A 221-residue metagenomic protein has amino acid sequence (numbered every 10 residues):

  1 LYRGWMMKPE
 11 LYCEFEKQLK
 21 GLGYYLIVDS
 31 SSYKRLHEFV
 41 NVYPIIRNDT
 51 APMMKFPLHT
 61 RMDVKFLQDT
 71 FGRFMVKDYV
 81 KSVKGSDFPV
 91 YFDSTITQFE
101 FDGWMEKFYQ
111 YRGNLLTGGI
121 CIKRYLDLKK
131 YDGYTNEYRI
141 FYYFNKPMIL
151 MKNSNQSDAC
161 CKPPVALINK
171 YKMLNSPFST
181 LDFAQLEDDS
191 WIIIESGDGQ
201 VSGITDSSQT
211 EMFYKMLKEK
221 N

Functional and structural regions predicted by a protein language model:
L1-P9: Aromatic- and Gly/Pro-rich donor/ligand-binding loops that form nucleotide- or phosphate-bearing donor binding pockets
M6-M7, E16-G23, I27-N136, F144 (+2 more regions): Active-site nucleotide/adenylate-binding loops and adjacent lid/helix of ATP-dependent enzymes
Y12-C13: Conserved alpha/beta cores of soluble small-molecule-handling proteins
I46, I140, S196: A residue-level signal for conserved active-site and pocket-lining positions in enzyme catalytic cores
E137-R139, D182: Short, surface-exposed charged micro-motifs
Y142-K146, E187-D189: Short acidic-glycine loop/turn motifs at beta-strand connectors
M173-F178, Q185-N221: C-terminal active-site "lid" helix and adjoining low-complexity regulatory extension at the edge of ATP-using catalytic
